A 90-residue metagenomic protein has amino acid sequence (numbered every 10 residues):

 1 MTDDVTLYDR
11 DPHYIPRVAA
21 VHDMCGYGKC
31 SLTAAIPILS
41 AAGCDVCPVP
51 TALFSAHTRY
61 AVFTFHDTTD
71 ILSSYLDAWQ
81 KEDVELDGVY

Functional and structural regions predicted by a protein language model:
T2-Y90: Conserved N-terminal subdomain of the carbohydrate kinase-like
